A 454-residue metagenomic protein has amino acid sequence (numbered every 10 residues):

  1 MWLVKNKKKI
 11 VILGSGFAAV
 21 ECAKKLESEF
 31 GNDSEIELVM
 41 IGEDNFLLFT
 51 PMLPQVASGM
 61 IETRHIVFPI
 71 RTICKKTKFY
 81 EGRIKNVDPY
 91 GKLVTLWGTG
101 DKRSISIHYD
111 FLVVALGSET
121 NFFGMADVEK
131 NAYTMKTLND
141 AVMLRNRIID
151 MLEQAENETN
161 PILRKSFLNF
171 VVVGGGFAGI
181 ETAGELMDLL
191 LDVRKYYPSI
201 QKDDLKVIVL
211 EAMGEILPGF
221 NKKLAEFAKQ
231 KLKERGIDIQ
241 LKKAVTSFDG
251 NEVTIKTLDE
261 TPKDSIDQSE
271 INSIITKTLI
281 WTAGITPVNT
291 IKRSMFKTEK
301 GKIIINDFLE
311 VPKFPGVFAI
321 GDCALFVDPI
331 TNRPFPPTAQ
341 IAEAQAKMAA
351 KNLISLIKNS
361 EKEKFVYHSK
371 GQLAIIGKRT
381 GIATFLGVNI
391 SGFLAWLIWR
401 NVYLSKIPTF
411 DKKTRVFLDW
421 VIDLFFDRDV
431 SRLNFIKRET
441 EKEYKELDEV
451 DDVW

Functional and structural regions predicted by a protein language model:
W2-L3, K7, V11, T77-N169 (+3 more regions): FAD-binding core/adjacent interface of flavoenzyme oxidoreductases
W2-N86, F170, F177-F220, W454: Beta1-alpha1 glycine-rich phosphate/pyrophosphate-binding loop at the start of Rossmann-like nucleotide-binding domains
A18, G117-T120, A183, I285-P287: Short glycine-rich anion-binding loops that position phosphate/pyrophosphate groups of nucleotides and phosphorylated
E37, F79-V94, M187-D307, K313: A Rossmann-like FAD-binding core segment of flavoenzymes
K130-P161, E252, K263, N272-A344: FAD-site-proximal beta/loop scaffold in flavoenzymes
R164-F220, F227, D238, P336-S355 (+2 more regions): Rossmann-like dinucleotide-binding core of oxidoreductases
A350-W454: C-terminal, flexible cofactor-proximal segment of oxidoreductases
